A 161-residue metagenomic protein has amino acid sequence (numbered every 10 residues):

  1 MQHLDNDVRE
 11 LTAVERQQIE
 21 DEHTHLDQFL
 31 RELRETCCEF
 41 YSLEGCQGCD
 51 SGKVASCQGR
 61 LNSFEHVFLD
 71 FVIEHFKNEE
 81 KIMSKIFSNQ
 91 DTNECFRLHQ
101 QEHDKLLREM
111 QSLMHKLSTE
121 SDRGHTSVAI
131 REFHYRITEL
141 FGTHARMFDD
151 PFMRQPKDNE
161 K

Functional and structural regions predicted by a protein language model:
M1-K161: Small-residue-biased structural context
